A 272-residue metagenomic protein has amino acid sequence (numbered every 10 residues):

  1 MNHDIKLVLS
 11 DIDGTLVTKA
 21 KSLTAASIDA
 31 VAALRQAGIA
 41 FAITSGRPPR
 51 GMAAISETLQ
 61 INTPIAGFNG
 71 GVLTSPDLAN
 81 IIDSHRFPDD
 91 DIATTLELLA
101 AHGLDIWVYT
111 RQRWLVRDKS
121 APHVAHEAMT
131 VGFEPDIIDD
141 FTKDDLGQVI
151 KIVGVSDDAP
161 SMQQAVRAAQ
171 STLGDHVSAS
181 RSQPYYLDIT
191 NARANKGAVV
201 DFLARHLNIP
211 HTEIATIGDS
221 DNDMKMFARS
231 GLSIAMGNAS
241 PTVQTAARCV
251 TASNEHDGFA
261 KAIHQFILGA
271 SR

Functional and structural regions predicted by a protein language model:
N2-I5, G38, N62, G103 (+2 more regions): A general structural motif
N2-L7, L23-T24, D188-R272: Mg2+-dependent phosphoryl-transfer enzymes with acidic/Ser/Thr/Gly-rich catalytic loops
D4-K19: Asp-based phosphoryl-transfer active-site loop
L16, F41-T44, I65, G154 (+4 more regions): Conserved SAM-binding loop
A20-V124: Active-site phosphate-binding/coordination module
A25, D29-Q36, A53-T58, D90-A101 (+6 more regions): Replace "anionic and nucleotidyl ligands
L59-I61, F68-N69, D77, L173-D175 (+2 more regions): Short, structured coil segments at secondary-structure junctions
L98-I217, D221, M226-R229, N238: Conserved acidic, metal-coordinating active-site core of Asp-based, Mg2+-dependent phosphoryl-transfer enzymes
